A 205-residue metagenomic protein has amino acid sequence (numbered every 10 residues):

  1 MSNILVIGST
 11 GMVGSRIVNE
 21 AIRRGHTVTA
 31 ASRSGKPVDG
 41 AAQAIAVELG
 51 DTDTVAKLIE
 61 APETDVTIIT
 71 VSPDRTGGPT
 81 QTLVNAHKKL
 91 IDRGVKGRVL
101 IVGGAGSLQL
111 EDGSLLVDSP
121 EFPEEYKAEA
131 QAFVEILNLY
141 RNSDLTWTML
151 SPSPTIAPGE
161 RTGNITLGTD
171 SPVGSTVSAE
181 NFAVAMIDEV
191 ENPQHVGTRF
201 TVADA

Functional and structural regions predicted by a protein language model:
I4-R24: N-terminal Rossmann NAD(P)H-binding glycine-rich loop of SDR-like oxidoreductase domains
L5, T29, T148: Conserved beta-strand positions in the Rossmann-like core of class I SAM-dependent methyltransferases
T10, S34, A105: Residues in the short beta-alpha loop(s) of Rossmann-like NAD(P)-binding domains
A30-P37, P152-T155: Short, polar loop motifs at secondary-structure junctions
K36-K96: NAD(P)H-binding glycine-rich loop region in Rossmannoid oxidoreductase-like domains and their noncatalytic homologs
R75-G163: Glycine-/Pro-rich loop/turn segments that contact NAD(P) or position catalytic residues in Rossmann-like domains
V84, A132, S175-I187, T198: Substrate-positioning beta->alpha
G159-G163, E189-T198: Glycine/proline-rich active-site loop of Rossmann-fold NAD(P)-dependent oxidoreductases
